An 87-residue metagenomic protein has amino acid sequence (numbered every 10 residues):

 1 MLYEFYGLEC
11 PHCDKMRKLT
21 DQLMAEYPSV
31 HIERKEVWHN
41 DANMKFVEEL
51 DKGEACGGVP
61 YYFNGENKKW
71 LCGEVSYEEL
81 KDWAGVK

Functional and structural regions predicted by a protein language model:
M1-L8: Short active-site neighborhood of thiol/selenol oxidoreductases, capturing the structured segment around
F5, S29-K45: Thiol-based oxidoreductase modules, predominantly thioredoxin-like and allied folds used for disulfide exchange
C10-D14, V37, D41, E74-V75: Soluble non-cytosolic domains of exported or imported proteins
C13-P28: Typically the conserved alpha-helix immediately C-terminal to a functionally engaged Cys/Sec in thioredoxin-like
R17-T20, M44, K81: Extracytoplasmic/secreted envelope proteins and their assembly/folding machinery, especially bacterial periplasmic
N40-G57: Short Fe-S-cluster ligation motifs
G58, F63-K87: Non-catalytic, surface beta->alpha helical segment in thiol-disulfide oxidoreductase systems
